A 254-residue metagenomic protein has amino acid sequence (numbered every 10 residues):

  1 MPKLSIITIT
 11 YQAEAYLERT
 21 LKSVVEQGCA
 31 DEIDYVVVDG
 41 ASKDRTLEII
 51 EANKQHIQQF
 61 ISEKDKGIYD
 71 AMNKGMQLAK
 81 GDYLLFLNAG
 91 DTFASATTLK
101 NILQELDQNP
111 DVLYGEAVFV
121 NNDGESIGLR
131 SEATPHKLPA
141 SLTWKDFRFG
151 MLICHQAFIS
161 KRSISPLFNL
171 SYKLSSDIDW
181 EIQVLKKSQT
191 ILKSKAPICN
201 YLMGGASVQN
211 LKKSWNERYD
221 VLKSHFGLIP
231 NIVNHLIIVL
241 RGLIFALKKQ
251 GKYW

Functional and structural regions predicted by a protein language model:
P2-S5, D34, D179: Cell-envelope/extracellular polymer assembly enzymes that use nucleotide-activated donors
A15-E18, D44-A52: Acidic helix N-cap motif at the loop->helix transition within catalytic regions of sugar-transfer enzymes
K22-E32: Short, acidic, metal-binding catalytic loop of nucleotide-sugar glycosyltransferases
D39-E48, N88, T92: A conserved acidic beta->alpha catalytic loop
I61-A79, N101: Glycine-rich, basic loop-to-helix element that forms the pyrophosphate-binding segment of sugar-nucleotide handling
L84: Short aromatic/hydrophobic "clamp" motif used to bind/position activated sugar donors
A96-L129: Conserved donor NDP-sugar-binding/catalytic core segment of glycosyltransferases
P135-S214: Conserved nucleotide-sugar donor-binding catalytic segment
